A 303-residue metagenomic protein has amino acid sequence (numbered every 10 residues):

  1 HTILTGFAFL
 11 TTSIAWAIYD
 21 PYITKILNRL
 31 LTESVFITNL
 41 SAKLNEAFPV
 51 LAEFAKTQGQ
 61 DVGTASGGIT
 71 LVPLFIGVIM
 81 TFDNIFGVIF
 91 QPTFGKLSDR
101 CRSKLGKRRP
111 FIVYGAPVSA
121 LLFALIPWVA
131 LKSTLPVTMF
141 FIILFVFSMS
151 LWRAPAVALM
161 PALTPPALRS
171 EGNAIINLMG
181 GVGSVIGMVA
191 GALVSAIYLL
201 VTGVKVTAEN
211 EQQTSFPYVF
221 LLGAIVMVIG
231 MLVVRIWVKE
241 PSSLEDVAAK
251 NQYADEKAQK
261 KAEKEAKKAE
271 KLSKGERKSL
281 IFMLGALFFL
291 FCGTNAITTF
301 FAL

Functional and structural regions predicted by a protein language model:
H1-F86, I281-F282, A286, F291-L303: Helix-loop boundary and gating motifs at the non-cytosolic
N39-L40, R100, P127-W128, I186-Q213: Transmembrane alpha-helix termini and helix-breaking/packing motifs in multi-pass membrane transporters
T70-C101, L121-L122, V182: Central cavity-lining transmembrane alpha-helices of secondary-active solute carriers, predominantly the Major
T70-L74, P166-I176: Loop-to-transmembrane helix entry/capping segments in MFS-fold secondary transporters and related SLC/MFSD carriers
D83-V88, S170-A196: Glycine-rich segments within core transmembrane alpha-helices of 12-TM secondary carriers
F111-S133: C-terminal ends and interior cores of transmembrane alpha-helices in multi-pass membrane transporters/permeases
Y114, T214-I236: Symmetry-related core transmembrane helices of the 12-TM Major Facilitator Superfamily/SLC fold
I236-A269: Flexible cytoplasmic inter-helical loops of multi-pass small-molecule transporters
